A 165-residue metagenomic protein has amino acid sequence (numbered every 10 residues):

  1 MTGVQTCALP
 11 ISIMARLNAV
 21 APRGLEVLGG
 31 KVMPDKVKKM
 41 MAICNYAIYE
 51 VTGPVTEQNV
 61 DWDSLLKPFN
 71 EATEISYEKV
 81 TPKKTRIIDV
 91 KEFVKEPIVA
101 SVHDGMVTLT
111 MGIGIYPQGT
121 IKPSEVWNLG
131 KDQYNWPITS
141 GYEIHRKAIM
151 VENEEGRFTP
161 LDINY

Functional and structural regions predicted by a protein language model:
T2-L9: Short, small-residue-biased leader/transition segments that mark boundaries at the very start of proteins
G3, I43-N45, K91, G105: A short, structural micro-pattern
Q5, T52-T56, G112-Y116: Solvent-exposed residues in well-ordered beta-strands and their adjoining turns, especially edge/terminal strands
Q5, T56-L66, G130, N135-W136: Short, charge-rich amphipathic segments
P10, M14, Q58-W62, G119 (+1 more regions): Generic alpha-helical secondary structure
A15, A19-E71: Internal, conserved structured core segments that host functional sites
E71-Y165: Core RNA-modification/binding signature centered on pseudouridine synthases
